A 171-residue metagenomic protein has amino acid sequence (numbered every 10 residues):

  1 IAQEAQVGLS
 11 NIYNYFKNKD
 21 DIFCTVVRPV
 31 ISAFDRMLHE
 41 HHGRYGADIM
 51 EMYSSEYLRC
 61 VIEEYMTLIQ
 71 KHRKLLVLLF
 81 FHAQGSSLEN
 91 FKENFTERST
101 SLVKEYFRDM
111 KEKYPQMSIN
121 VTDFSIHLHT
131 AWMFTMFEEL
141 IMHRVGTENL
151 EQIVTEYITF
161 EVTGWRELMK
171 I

Functional and structural regions predicted by a protein language model:
I1-D21, T25: Helix-turn-helix
E4, D21-A47, E56, C60-E64 (+3 more regions): Alpha-helical structural segments
F16, F81-G85: Short helix-capping/turn signature of helix-turn-helix
A33-R44, L75, W132-H143: Solvent-exposed, amphipathic alpha-helical segments
M52-K74, H127, A131, E151 (+2 more regions): Amphipathic alpha-helical segments that line or abut small-molecule/effector binding pockets and mediate allosteric
E64-K71, S86-E112, D123-F134: Amphipathic alpha-helical packing segments from all-alpha helical-bundle domains
V77-L79: Short, hydrophobic secondary-structure boundary micro-motifs
M110-F160, M169-I171: Hydrophobic/aromatic-rich alpha-helical bundle segments in the mid-to-C-terminal region
